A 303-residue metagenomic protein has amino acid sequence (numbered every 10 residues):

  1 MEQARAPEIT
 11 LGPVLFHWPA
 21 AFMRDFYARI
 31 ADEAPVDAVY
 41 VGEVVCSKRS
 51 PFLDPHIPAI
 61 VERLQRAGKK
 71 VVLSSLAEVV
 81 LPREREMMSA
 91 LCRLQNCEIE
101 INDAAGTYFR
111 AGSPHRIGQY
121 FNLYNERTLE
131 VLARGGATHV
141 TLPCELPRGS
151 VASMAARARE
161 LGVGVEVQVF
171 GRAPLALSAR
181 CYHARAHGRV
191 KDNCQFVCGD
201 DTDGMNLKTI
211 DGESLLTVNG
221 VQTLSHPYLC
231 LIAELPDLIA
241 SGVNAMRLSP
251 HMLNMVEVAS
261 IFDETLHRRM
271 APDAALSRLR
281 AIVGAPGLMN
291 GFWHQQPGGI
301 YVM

Functional and structural regions predicted by a protein language model:
M1-L123, R127, T141, R148-M303: Active-site pocket-lining/capping segments in soluble small-molecule metabolic enzymes
A137: Residues lining hydrophobic/aromatic ligand-binding pockets adjacent to catalytic sites
